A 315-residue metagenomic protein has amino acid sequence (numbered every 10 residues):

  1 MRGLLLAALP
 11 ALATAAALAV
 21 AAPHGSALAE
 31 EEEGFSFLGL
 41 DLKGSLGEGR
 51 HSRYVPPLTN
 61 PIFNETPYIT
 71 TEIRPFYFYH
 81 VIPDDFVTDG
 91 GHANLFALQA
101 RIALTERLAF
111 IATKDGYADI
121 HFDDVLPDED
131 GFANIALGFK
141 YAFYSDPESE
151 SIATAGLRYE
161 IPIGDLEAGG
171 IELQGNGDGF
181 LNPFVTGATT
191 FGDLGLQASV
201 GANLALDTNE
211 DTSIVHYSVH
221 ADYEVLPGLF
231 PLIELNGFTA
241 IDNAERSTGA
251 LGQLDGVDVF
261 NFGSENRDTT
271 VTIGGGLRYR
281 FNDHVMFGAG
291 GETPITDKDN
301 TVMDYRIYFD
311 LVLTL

Functional and structural regions predicted by a protein language model:
M1-K43: Cleavable N-terminal export/targeting peptides
L28-D207, I214-L315: Transmembrane beta-barrel domains of Gram-negative outer membranes and organellar outer membranes
